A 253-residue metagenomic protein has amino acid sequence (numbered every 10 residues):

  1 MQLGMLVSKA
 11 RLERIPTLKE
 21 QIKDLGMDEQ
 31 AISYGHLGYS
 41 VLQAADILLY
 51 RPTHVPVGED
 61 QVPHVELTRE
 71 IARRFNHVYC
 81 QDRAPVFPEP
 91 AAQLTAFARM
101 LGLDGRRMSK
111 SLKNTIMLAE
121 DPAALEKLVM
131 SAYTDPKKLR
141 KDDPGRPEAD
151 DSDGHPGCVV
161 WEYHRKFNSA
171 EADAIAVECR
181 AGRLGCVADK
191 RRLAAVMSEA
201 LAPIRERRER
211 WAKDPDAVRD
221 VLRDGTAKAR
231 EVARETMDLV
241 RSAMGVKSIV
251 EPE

Functional and structural regions predicted by a protein language model:
M1-D104: Divalent-metal (Mg2+/Mn2+/Ca2+)-assisted nucleotide/phosphate chemistry catalytic cores
R69-E253: Conserved nucleotide- and phosphate/pyrophosphate-binding catalytic cores in adenylate/nucleotidyl-handling enzymes
